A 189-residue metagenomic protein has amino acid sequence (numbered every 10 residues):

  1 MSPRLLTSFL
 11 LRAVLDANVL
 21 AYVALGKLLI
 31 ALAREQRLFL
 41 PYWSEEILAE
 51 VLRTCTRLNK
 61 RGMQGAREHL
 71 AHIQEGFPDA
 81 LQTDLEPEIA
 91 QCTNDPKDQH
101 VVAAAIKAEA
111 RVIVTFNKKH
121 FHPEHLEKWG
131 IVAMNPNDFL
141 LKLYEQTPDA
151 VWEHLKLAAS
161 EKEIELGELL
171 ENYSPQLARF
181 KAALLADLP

Functional and structural regions predicted by a protein language model:
M1-K27: Metal-dependent nucleic-acid phosphoesterase active-site entry motif
V23-L58: PIN/NYN-family metal-dependent endoribonuclease catalytic core
L58-R61, I131-A133: Short, hinge-like loop/turn segments at secondary-structure boundaries
Q64-D84: A glycine-rich, hydrophobic loop/mini-helix early in the fold
P78-V112, K162, A178-P189: Active-site neighborhoods of divalent-metal-dependent phosphate/nucleic-acid chemistry enzymes
Q99-V132: Acidic, metal-binding active-site segment of PIN/NYN-like and related structure-specific nucleases
K119-P189: Acidic, PIN/NYN-like endoribonuclease modules and their adjacent C-terminal/linker elements
